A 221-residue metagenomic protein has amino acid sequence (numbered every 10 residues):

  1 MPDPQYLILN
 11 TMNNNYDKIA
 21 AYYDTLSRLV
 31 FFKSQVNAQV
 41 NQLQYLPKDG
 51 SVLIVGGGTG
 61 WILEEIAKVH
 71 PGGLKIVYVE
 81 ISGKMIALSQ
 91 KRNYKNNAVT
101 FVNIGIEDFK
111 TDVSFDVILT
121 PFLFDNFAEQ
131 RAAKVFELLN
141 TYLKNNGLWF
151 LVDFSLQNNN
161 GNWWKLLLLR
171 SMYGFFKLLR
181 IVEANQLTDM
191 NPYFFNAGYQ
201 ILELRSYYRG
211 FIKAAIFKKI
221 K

Functional and structural regions predicted by a protein language model:
M1-Y22: N-terminal, positively charged/glycine-rich alpha-helical extensions of SAM-dependent methyltransferases
F32-D49: Conserved alpha-helix/loop element of class I SAM-dependent methyltransferases that forms part of the SAM/SAH-binding
L53-D108: Class I SAM-dependent methyltransferase SAM/SAH-binding core
D108-I118: A short acidic, Gly/Pro-enriched loop at the edge of an enzyme's catalytic core that lines a small-molecule cofactor
D116-R131: A short SAM/SAH-binding and catalytic strip from SAM-dependent methyltransferases
A133-N145: A short glycine-rich, Lys/Arg-flanked "PGG" loop and its adjoining helix->strand segment in the class I
V152-A197, L204-R205: C-terminal alpha-helical "lid/dimerization" subdomain adjacent to the S-adenosyl-L-methionine
A197-Q200, R205-K221: Core SAM-dependent methyltransferase catalytic element
